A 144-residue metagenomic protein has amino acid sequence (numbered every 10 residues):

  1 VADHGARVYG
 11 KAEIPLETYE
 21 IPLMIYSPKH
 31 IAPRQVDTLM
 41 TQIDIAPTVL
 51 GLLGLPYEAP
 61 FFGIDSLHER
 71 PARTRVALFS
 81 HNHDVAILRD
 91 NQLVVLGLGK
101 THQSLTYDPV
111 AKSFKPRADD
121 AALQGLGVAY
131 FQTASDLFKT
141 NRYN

Functional and structural regions predicted by a protein language model:
V1-N144: Solvent-exposed soluble domains appended to multi-pass membrane proteins
